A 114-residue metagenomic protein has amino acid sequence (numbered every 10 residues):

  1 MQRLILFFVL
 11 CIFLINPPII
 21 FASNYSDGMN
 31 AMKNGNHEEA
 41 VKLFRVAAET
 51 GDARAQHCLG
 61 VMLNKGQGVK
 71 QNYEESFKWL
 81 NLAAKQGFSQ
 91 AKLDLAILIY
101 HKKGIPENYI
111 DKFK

Functional and structural regions predicted by a protein language model:
M1-L4: Positively charged n-region of N-terminal signal peptides that target proteins for export
F7-N16: Bacterial N-terminal signal peptides
I19-E38, K42-L43: N-terminal leader/linker segments that initiate helical-solenoid repeat arrays
F21-N24, A53-A55, S89-A91: Helix-start (N-cap) detector for alpha-helical repeat units in TPR-like alpha-solenoids, especially tetratricopeptide
N24-A31, C58-K65, D94-H101: Hydrophobic face of amphipathic alpha-helices that form TPR/SEL1-like repeat modules and related alpha-solenoid
G35-N36, E49-D52, K65-Q67, N72 (+3 more regions): Short helix-capping/linker turns of helical repeat alpha-solenoids
